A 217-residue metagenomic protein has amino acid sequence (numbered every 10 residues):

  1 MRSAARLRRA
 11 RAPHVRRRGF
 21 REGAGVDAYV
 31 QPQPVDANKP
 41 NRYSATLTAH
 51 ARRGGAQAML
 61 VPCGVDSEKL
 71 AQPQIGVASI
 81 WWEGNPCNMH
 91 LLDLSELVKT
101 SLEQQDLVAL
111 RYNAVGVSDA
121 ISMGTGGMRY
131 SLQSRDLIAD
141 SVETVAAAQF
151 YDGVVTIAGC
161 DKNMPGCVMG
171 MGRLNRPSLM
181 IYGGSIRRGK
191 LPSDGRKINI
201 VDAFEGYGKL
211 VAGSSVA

Functional and structural regions predicted by a protein language model:
M1-D27: N-terminal mitochondrial targeting presequence
V26-K69, Q104: N-terminal amphipathic/basic leader segments beginning at the initiator methionine
V35-S44, I75-W82, V115-R129: Gly-rich Lys/Arg/Thr-decorated short loops/hinges at beta-loop-alpha junctions or inter-strand turns that position
L47-H50, H90-Q133: Anionic-ligand anchoring segments at beta-strand to alpha-helix junctions in alpha/beta enzyme folds, i.e., glycine
R53, M128-A217: Active-site cavity-forming subdomains of large catalytic enzyme subunits
V65-G76, V108-V117: N-terminal glycine-rich anion-binding loops that anchor highly charged ligand groups
I80-N88, A158-P165: Gly/Ser/Thr-rich loops at beta-strand to alpha-helix junctions that form or flank small-molecule/cofactor-binding
